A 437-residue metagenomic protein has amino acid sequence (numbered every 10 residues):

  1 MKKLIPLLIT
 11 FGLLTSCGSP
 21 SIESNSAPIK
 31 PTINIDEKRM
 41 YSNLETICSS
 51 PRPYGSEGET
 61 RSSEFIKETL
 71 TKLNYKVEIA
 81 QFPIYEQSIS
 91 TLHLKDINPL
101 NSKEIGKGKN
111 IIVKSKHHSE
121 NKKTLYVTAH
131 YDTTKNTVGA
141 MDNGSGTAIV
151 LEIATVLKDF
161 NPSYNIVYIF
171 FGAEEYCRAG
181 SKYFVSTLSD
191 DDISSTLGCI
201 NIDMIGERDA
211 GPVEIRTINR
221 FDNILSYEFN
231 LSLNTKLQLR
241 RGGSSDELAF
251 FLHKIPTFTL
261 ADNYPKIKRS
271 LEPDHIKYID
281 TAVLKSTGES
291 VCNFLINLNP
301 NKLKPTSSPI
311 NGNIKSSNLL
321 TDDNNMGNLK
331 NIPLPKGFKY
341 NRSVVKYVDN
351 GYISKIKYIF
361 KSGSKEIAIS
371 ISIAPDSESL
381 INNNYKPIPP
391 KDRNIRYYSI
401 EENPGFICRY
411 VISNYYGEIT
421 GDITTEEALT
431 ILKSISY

Functional and structural regions predicted by a protein language model:
T15-S16: C-terminal motif of bacterial Sec signal peptides marking the signal peptidase cleavage site
P20-S63, L73, D132-T133, I200-D203 (+1 more regions): N-terminal capping segment at the start of a domain
E37-T46, T69-L73, N101-I169, Y183: Catalytic-core environment of secreted peptidases
E45-K116: A non-catalytic alpha/beta surface segment that caps or lines the substrate-entry region of metallo-dependent hydrolase
T133-E228, L239, G243, E247: Acidic/histidine-rich catalytic neighborhood of metal-dependent amide-processing enzymes
E207-P309: Active-site-adjacent substrate-binding region of metalloamidase/peptidase-like peptide-processing proteins
S316-I407, I412: Short, solvent-exposed recognition patches
E418-Y437: Surface-exposed amphipathic alpha-helical segments
